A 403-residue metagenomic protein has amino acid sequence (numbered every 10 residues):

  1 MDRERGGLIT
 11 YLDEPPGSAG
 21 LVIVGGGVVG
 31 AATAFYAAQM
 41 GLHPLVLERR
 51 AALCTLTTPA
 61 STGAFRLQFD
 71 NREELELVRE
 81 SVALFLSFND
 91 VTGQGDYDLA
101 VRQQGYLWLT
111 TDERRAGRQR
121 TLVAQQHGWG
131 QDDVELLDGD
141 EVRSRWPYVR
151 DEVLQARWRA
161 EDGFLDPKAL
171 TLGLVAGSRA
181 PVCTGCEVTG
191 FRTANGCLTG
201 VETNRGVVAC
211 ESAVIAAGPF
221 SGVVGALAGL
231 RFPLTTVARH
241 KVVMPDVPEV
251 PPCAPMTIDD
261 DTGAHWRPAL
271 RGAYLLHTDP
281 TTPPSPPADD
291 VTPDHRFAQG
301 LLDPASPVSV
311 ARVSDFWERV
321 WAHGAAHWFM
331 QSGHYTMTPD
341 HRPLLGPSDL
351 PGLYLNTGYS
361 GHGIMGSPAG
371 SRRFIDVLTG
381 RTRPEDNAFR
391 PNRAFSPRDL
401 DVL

Functional and structural regions predicted by a protein language model:
P16, Y97-T110, D133-G139, R143-G177 (+2 more regions): Helix-loop-beta segment of a Rossmann-like dinucleotide-binding subdomain
A19-L45: N-terminal Rossmann-like FAD-binding beta1-loop-alpha1 element of flavoenzymes
A38-T58: Glycine-rich FAD pyrophosphate-binding loop
C54, V207-C253: Central helical "cap/lid" subdomain
T62-R145, G263-H265, P293, P304: Dinucleotide-binding Rossmann-like beta1-alpha1 core, especially the glycine-rich loop that anchors the ADP
R157-E211: Helical element adjacent to the flavin cofactor pocket in flavoenzyme catalytic cores
V247-G352: Active-site lid/adjacent beta-loop-alpha segment flanking the redox-cofactor pocket in flavoenzymes
A311-L403: C-terminal catalytic lobe of FAD-dependent flavoproteins
